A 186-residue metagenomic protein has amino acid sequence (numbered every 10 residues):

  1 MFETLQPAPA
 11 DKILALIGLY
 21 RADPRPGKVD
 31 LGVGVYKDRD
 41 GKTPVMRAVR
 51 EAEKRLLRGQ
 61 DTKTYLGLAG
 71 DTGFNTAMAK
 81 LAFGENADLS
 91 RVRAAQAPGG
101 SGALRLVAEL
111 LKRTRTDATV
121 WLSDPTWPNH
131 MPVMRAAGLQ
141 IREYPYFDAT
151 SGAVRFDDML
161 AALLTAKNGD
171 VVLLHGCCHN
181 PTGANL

Functional and structural regions predicted by a protein language model:
M1-L66: N-terminal "arm"/small-domain region of PLP-dependent enzymes with the aminotransferase-like
R55, Q60-L186: Conserved core of the PLP fold type I
